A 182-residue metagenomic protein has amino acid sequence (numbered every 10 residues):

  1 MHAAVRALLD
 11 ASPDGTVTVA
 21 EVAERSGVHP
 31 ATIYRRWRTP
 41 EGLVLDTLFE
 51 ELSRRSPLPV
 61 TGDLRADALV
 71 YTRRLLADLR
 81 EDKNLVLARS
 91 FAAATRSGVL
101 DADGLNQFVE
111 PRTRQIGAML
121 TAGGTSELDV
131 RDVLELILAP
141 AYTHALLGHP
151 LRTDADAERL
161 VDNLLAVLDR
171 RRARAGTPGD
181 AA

Functional and structural regions predicted by a protein language model:
M1, T39-V44, R55, A68: Short amphipathic alpha-helical segment with a characteristic S/N-K-E followed by hydrophobic residues
M1-A20, E24-R25: Short, amphipathic alpha-helix enriched in basic
A11-D14, Y34-V44: HTH DNA-binding helix-turn interface
H29-P30: Short coil turns linking two alpha-helices in DNA-binding domains
E41-L48, L79-N106: Amphipathic alpha-helical segments used for helix-helix packing
S56-L85, T113: Hydrophobic alpha-helical connector segments
S97-G124, R131, A155: Amphipathic alpha-helical packing segments from all-alpha helical-bundle domains
A118, L134-T153, A166-R174: Amphipathic C-terminal alpha-helical segment
